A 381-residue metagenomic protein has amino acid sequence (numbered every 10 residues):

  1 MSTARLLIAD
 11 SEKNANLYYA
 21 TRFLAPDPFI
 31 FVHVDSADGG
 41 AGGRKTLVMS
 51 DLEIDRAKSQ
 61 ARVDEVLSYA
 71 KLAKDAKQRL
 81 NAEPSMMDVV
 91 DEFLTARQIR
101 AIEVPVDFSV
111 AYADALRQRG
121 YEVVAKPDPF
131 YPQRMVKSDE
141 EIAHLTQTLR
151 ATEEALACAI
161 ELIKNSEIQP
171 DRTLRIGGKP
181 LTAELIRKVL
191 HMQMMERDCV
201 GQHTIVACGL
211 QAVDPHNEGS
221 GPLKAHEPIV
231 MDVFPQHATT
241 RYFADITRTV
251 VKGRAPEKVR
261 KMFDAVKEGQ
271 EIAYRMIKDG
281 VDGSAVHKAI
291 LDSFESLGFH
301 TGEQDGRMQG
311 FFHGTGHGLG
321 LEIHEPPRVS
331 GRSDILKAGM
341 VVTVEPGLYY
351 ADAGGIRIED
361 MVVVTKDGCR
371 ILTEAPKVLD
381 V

Functional and structural regions predicted by a protein language model:
M1-V381: Active-site neighborhoods and metal-handling regions in enzymes and metal-associated proteins
